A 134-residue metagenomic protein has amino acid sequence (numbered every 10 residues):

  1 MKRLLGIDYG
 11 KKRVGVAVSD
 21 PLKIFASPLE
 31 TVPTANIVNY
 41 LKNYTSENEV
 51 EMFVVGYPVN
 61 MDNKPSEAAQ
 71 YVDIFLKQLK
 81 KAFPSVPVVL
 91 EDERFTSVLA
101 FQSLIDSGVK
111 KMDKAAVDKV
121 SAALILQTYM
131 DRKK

Functional and structural regions predicted by a protein language model:
K2-L4, K11-K12, A17-K134: Phosphate- and other anionic-substrate recognition elements at nucleic-acid/protein interfaces
